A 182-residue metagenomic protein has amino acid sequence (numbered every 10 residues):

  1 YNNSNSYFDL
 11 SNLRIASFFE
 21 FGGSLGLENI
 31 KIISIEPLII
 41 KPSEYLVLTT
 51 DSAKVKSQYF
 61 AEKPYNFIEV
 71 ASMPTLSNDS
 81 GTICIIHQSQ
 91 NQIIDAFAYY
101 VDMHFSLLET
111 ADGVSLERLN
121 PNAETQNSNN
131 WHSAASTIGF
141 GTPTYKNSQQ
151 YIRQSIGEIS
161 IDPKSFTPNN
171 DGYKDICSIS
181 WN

Functional and structural regions predicted by a protein language model:
Y1-Q126, I152-I159: Activation on beta-sandwich/Ig-like modules and their edge loops
G26, P143-Y145, I176: Intrinsically disordered, low-complexity, compositionally biased regions/tails
L76, W131, F166: Short clusters of hydrophobic/aromatic residues that line enzyme substrate/ligand-binding pockets
L119, Y145-N147, S178: Residues at secondary-structure transition points
A123-E158: Short, compositionally biased serine/threonine- and acidic-rich segments at solvent-exposed termini, linkers, or domain
I152-N182: Short loop/turn motifs at secondary-structure boundaries
